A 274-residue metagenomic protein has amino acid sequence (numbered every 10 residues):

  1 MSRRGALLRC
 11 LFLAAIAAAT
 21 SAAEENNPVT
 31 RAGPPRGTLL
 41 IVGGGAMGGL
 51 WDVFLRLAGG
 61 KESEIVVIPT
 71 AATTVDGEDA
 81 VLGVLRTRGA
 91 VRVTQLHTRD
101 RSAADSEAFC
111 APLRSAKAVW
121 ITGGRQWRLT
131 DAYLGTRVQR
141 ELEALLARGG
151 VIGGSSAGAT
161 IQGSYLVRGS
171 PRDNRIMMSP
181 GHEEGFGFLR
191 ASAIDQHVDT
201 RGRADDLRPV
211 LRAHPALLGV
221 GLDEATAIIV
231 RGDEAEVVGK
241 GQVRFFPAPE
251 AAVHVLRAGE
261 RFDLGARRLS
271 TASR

Functional and structural regions predicted by a protein language model:
S2-C10: Twin-arginine (Tat) signal peptide motif
R9-A18: Bacterial N-terminal signal peptides
E24-K61, A72-D79, V84-T87, R92 (+1 more regions): C-terminal and late-domain segments of enzyme folds
V66, A72-S115, I121, R128: Portal/gating segments that form or line small-molecule/metal binding sites
P112-S115, G135-G149: Catalytic-core regions built around general acid/base machinery
W120-G123, L142-L166: Catalytic nucleophile loop
Q126-T136: Glycine/threonine-rich flexible loop motifs
